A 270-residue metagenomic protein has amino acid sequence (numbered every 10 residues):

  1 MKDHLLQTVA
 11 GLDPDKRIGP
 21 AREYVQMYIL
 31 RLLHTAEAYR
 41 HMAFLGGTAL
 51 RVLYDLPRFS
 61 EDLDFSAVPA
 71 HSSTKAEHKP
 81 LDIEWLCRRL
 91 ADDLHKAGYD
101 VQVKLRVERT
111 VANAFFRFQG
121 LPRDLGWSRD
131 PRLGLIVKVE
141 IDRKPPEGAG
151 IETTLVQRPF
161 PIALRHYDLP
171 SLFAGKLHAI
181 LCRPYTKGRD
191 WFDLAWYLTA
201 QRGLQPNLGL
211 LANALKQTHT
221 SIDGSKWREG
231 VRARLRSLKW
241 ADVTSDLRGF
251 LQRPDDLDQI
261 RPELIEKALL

Functional and structural regions predicted by a protein language model:
M1-M42, L53-L56, P69-L270: Structured mid-to-C-terminal alpha-helical surface segments
L45-T48: Glycine-rich beta-strand-to-loop/alpha-helix junction loops that act as flexible
S60: Anion-coordinating catalytic cores for phosphoryl-, nucleotidyl-, and glycosidic chemistry
L63-F65: Structural signature of FAD isoalloxazine-binding scaffolds in flavoprotein oxidoreductases
